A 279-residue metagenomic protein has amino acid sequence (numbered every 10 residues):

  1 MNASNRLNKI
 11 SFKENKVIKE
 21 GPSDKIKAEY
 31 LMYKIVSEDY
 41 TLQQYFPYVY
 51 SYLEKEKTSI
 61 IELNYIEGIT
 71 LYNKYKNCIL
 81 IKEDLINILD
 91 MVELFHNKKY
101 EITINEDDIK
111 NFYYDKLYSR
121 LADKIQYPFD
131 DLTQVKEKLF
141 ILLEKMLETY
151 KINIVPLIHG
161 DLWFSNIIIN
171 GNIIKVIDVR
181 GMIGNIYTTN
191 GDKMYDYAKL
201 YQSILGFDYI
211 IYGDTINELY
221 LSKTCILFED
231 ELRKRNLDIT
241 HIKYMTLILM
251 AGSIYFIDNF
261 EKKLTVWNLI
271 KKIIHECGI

Functional and structural regions predicted by a protein language model:
A3-I35, L71-Y75: ATP-binding glycine-rich loop module of kinase domains
I10, E144-G191: Active-site acidic catalytic loop and adjacent metal/ATP-binding pocket of ATP-dependent phosphoryl transfer enzymes
K16, Y45, I61, P156 (+2 more regions): Protein kinase-like catalytic core scaffold
V17-K25, N64-I66, I177-R180: Active-site ExK catalytic segment of metal-dependent nucleases
D39, L71-K116, P128-L142, M146-Y150 (+1 more regions): Conserved kinase catalytic-core helix
Y40-E54: Conserved HxN/HPN-centered segment at the entrance to the catalytic loop of eukaryotic protein kinase-like domains
K55, I60-L80, N97, S119-F129 (+5 more regions): A glycine-centered beta->alpha junction motif in the catalytic cores of kinase/phosphotransferase enzymes
M182, I186-L232, L247-K262: Active-site activation/catalytic loop segments of kinase-like enzymes and analogous catalytic loops in related
